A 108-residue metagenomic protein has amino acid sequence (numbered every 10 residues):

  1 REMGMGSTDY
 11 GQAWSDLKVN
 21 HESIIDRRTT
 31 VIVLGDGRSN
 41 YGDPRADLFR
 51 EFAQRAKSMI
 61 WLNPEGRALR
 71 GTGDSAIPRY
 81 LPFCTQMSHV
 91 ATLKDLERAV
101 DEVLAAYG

Functional and structural regions predicted by a protein language model:
R1-T29, E65-G66, G71-T72: Von Willebrand factor
M3-T8, D36, Q86-A91: Short, exposed beta-strand "edge-strand" segments with a Pro/Gly-rich flavor and a Y/T-containing core
G6-A13, L48, A76, L96: Alpha-helical structural motif
R28-Y41, T85: DG-centered beta-turn motif at the end of beta-strands
V33-L34, R45, S58-L62: Short, local alpha-helical segments
Y41-P44, R98: Extracytoplasmic/secreted cell-surface and envelope-processing proteins
P44-R50: Charged helix-capping and loop-helix junction motifs
R50-G108: Von Willebrand factor type A / integrin I
